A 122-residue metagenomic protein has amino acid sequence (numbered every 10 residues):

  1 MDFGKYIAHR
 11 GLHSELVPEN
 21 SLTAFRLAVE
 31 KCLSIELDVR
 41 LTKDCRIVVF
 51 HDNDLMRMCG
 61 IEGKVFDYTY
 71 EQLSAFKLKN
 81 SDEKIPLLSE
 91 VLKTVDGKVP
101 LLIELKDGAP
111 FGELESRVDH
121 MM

Functional and structural regions predicted by a protein language model:
M1-M122: Phosphate-group recognition and catalysis centered on beta-loop-alpha active-site segments
